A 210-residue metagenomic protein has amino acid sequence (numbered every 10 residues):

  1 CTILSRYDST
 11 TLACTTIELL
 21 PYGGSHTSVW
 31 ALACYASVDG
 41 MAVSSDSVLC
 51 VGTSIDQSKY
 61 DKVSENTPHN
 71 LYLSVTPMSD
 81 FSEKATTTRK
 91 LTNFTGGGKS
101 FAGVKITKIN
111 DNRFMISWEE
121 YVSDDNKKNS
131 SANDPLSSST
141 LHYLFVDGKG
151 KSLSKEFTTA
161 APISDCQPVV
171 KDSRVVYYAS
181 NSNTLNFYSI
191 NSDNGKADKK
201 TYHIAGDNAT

Functional and structural regions predicted by a protein language model:
C1-T210: Extracellular, repeat-based ectodomains that mediate carbohydrate processing or recognition
